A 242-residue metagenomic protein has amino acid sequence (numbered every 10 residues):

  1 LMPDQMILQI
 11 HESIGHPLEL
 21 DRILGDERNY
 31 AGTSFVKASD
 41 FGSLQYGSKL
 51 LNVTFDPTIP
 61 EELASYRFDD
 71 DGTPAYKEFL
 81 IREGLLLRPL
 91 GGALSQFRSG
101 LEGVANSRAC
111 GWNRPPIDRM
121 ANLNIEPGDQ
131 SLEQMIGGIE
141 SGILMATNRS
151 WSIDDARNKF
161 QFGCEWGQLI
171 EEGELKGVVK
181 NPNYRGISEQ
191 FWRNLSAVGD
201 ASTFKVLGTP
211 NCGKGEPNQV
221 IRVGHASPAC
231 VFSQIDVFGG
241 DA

Functional and structural regions predicted by a protein language model:
L1-A242: N-terminal small-residue-enriched
